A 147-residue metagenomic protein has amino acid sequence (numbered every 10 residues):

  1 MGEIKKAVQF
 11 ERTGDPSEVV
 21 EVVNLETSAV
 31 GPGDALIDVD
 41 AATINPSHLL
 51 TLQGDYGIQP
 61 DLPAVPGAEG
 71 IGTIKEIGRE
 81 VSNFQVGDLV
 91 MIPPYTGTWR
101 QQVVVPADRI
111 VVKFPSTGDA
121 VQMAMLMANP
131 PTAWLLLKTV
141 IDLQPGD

Functional and structural regions predicted by a protein language model:
G2-V8, A35: Short structural boundary motif marking the start of a folded domain
E11-D15, A42-I44: Short polar catalytic/cofactor-binding loops
P16-N24, D55-Y56, F114, P131-T132: Short gly/ser/thr-rich secondary-structure transition/capping motifs
E21, G33, A68, A107-D108: Exposed loop/turn and edge beta-strand positions of beta-sandwich/beta-sheet ligand-binding modules
E26-T43, D55-G97: Glycine-rich beta-strand-centered segment in the early N-terminal region that forms part of a ligand/cofactor-binding
S47-Q53: Cytochrome P450 core scaffold surrounding the K-helix E-X-X-R motif and the conserved "meander" helix-loop region
L50, L89-D147: NAD(P)H dinucleotide-binding glycine-rich loop of Rossmann-like/cofactor-binding domains, especially the beta1-alpha1
